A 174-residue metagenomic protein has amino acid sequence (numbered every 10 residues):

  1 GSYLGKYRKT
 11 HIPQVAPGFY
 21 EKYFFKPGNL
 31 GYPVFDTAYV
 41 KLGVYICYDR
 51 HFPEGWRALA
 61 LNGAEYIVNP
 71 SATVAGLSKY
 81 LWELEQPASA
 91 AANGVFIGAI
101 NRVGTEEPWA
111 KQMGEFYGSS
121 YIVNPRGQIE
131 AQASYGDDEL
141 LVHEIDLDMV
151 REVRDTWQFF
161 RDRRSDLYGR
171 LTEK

Functional and structural regions predicted by a protein language model:
G1, G5-Y7, A133: Short hydrophobic alpha-helix segments
G1-S2, G18, Y39: Glycine-centered tight beta-turn/hairpin loop motif at sheet-sheet or coil-to-beta transitions
L4-K6, V34, G98: Soluble catalytic domains of enzymes that build or remodel membrane lipids, polysaccharides, and related
K9-F24, D137-D155: A short, polar/charged loop-to-alpha-helix boundary motif
Y23-K26, A110-Q112: Short Gly/Pro-enriched turn/cap motifs at secondary-structure boundaries
L30-N62, V150-K174: Cysteine/selenocysteine-centered motifs that mediate thiol-based redox chemistry or coordinate metal-sulfur cofactors
F35-A38, P125, I145: Active-site beta-strand termini and strand-to-loop segments that position acidic
K41, C47-L140: CN hydrolase (nitrilase-like) catalytic-core segments centered on the catalytic cysteine and neighboring Lys/Glu
